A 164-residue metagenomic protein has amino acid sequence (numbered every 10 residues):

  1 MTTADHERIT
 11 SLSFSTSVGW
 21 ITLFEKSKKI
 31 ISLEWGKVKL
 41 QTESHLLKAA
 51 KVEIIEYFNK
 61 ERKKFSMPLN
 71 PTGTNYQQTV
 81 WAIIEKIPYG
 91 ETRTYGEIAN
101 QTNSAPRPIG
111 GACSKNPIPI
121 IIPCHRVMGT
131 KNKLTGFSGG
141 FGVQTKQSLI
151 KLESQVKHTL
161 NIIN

Functional and structural regions predicted by a protein language model:
M1-S104, L152-N164: Basic nucleic-acid-binding alpha-helical/helix-turn surface characteristic of O6-alkylguanine DNA
G73, C113, S138-F141: Structured beta->alpha junctions
T79, P119, S148: Active-site phosphate/pyrophosphate-handling residues
C113, P117-I121: Major-groove DNA-recognition helix of helix-turn-helix-type DNA-binding domains
I120-G129: Short Lys/Arg-enriched helix C-cap and helix-to-coil transition segments that create basic nucleic-acid-contact patches
K133-N164: …primarily DNA-binding HTH/wHTH and HhH modules…
